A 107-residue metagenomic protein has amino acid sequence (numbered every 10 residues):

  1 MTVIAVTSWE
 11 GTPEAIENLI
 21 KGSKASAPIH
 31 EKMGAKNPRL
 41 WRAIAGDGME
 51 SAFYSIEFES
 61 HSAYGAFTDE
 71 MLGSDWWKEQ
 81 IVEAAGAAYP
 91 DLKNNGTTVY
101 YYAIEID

Functional and structural regions predicted by a protein language model:
V3-E10: Active-site-flanking beta-strand signature of metal-NTP-handling nucleotidyl enzymes and homologous cyclase-like
I4, M49-F53: Short, surface-exposed coil-to-beta transition loops
E10, S55-E57: Short hydrophobic/aromatic beta-strand micro-patches that form the beta-sheet surface supporting nucleotide- or nucleic
E10-K21: Short, surface-exposed ligand-recognition loops at beta-strand->loop->(often short) alpha-helix junctions that present
K21-R39, G48, E57-T98: An amphipathic, aromatic/His-enriched active-site/gating alpha helix that lines ligand/cofactor pockets
A45: Conserved beta-strand-loop-alpha-helix junction that forms the acyl-donor binding cleft
A103-I104: Specificity-determining recognition surfaces
